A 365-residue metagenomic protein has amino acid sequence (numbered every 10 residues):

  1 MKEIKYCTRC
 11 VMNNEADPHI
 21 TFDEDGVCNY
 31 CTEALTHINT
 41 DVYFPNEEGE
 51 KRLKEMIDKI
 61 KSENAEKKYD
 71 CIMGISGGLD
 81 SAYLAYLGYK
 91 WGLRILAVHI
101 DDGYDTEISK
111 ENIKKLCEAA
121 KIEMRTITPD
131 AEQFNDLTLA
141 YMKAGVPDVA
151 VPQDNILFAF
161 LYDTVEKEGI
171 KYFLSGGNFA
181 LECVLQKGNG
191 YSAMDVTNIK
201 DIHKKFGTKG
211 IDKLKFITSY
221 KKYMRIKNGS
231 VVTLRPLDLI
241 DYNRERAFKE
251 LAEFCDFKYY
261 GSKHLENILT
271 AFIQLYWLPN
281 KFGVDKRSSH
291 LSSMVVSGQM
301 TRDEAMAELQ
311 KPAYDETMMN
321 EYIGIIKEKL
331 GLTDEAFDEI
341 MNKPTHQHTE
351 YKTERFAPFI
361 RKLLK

Functional and structural regions predicted by a protein language model:
M1-C71, L87-K365: Nucleotide-activated chemistry modules centered on ATP-dependent adenylation/adenylyltransferase
C71-D80: Short, glycine-rich nucleotide/cofactor-binding loops
Y83-L84: Hydrophobic positions on the alpha1 helix immediately C-terminal to the Walker A/P-loop
